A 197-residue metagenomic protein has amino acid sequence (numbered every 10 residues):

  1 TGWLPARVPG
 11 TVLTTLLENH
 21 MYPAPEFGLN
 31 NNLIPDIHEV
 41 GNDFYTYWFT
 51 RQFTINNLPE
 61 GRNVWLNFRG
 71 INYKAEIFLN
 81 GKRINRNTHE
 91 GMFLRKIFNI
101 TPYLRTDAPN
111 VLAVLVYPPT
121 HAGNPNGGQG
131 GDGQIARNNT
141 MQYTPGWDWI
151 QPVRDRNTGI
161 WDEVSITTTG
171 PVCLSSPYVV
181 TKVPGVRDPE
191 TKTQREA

Functional and structural regions predicted by a protein language model:
T1-N31, P145: Acidic-aromatic substrate-binding/catalytic surfaces of carbohydrate-active enzymes
G2, D107, K192-Q194: N-terminal compositionally biased, intrinsically disordered segments and leader/signal-like regions
T11, L16-N19, E39-L174: Accessory beta-strand-rich segments of carbohydrate-active enzymes
P23, G28, D132, V180-P184: Solvent-exposed, non-transmembrane amphipathic alpha-helical segments
N32-D36: Short glycine/threonine/proline-enriched tight-turn/helix- or strand-capping micro-motif at secondary-structure
T168-A197: Surface beta-strand/loop "capping" patches
